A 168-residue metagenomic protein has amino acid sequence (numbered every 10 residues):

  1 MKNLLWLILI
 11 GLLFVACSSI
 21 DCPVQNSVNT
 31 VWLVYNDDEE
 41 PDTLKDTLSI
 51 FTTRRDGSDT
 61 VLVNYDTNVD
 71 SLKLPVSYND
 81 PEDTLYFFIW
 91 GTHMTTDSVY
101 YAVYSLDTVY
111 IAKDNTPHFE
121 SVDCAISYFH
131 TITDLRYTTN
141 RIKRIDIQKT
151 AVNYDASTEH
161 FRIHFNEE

Functional and structural regions predicted by a protein language model:
K2-I10: Sec-dependent signal peptide recognition, specifically the positively charged N-region followed immediately by
L13-A16: C-terminal motif of bacterial Sec signal peptides marking the signal peptidase cleavage site
S18-Q25, S71, P75-E168: Extracytoplasmic cysteine-anchoring/structural motifs
V24-V34: A short, Gly/Thr-enriched small/hydrophobic beta-strand-prone motif that recurs across taxa
V34-T43: Structural motif
N36, I50-T53, W90: Predominantly extracellular/luminal cell-surface or secreted proteins
D42-S58: Extended low-complexity, serine/threonine- and proline-enriched intrinsically disordered segments
L62-N68: Short beta-strand segments within Ig-like beta-sandwich modules, predominantly Fibronectin type-III
